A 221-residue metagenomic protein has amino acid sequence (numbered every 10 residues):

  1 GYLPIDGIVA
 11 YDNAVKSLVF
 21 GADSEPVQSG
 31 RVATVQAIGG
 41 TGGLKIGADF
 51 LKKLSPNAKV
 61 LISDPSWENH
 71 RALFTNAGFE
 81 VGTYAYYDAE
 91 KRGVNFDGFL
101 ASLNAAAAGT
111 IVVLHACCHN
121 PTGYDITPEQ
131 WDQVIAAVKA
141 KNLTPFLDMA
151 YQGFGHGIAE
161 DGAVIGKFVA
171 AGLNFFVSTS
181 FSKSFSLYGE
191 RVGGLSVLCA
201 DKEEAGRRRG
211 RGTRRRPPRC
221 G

Functional and structural regions predicted by a protein language model:
G1-N142, M149-F154, A159-G166: Conserved core of the PLP fold type I
I8, E90-R92, D132, S184-L187 (+3 more regions): A generic structural micro-environment signature that highlights single residues at secondary-structure boundaries
E80-V81, F146, R208-T213: Short acidic (Asp/Glu) and glycine-rich catalytic loops that position anionic groups and cofactors
C117-C118, C199, C220: Generic recognition of cysteine residues
A140-L143, A171-L173: A short helix->loop->beta-strand "cap" motif at the edges of active sites that frequently abuts
A163-R208: Active-site PLP attachment segment
G212-G221: A short glycine-threonine-serine/GTX helix/turn-capping micro-motif
